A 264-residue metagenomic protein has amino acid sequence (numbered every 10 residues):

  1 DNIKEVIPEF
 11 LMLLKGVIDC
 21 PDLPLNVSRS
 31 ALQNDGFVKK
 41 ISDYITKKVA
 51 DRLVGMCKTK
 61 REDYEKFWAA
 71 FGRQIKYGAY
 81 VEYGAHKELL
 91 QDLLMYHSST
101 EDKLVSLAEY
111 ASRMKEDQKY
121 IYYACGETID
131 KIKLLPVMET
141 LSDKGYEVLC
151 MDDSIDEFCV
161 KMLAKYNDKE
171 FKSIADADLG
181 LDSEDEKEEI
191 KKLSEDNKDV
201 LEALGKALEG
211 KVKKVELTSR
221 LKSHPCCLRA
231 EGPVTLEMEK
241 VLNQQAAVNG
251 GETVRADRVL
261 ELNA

Functional and structural regions predicted by a protein language model:
D1-A264: Conserved GHKL (Bergerat-fold) ATPase module
